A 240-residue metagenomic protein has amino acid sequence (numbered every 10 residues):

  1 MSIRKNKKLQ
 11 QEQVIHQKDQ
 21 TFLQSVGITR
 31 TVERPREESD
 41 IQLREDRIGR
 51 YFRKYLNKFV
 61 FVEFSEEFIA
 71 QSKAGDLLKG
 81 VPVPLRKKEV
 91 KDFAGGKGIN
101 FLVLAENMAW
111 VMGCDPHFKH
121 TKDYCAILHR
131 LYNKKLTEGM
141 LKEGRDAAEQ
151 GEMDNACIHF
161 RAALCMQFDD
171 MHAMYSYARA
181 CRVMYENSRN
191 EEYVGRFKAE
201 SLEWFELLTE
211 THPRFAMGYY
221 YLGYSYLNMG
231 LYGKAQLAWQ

Functional and structural regions predicted by a protein language model:
D92-G98, K122-L141: TPR-adjacent "capping" and linker segments in tetratricopeptide-repeat scaffold/adaptor proteins
K134, F168, H212-P213: Short coil turns that delineate tetratricopeptide repeat
K135-K142, S176, V183, Y221: "A position-specific structural signal for the A-helix of alpha-solenoid helical repeats
A147, C181-M184, S188, Y226: Residue at a conserved register position within TPR or TPR-like alpha-solenoid repeats
A163, L207-L208: Canonical positions in the second alpha-helix
